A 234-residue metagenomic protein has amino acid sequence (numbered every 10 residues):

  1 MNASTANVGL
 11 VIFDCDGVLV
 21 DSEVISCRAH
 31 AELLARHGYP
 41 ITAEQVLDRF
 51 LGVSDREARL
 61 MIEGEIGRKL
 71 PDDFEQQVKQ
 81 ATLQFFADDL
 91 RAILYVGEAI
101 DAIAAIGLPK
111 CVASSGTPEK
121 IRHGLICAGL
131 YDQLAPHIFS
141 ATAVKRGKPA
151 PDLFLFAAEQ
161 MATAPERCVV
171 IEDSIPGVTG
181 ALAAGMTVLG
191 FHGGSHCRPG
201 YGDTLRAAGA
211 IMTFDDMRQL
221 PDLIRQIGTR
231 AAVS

Functional and structural regions predicted by a protein language model:
M1-G9, D101-A104, L108, T117-S234: Asp-based, Mg2+/Mn2+-dependent phosphohydrolase catalytic module
N2-L47: Active-site neighborhood of HAD-like aspartate-dependent phosphohydrolases
V18, S114-G116: Conserved phosphate-coupling serine/threonine residues in phosphotransfer and NTP-handling enzymes
S26-C27, D55-R59, P71, E75 (+4 more regions): A general structural signal for well-ordered alpha-helical segments in protein cores
R28, L33-I66, D72-D73: Alpha-helical substrate-recognition element adjacent to the catalytic core
P40, L60-D101: Metal-dependent phosphoesterase signature
A43-E44, I93, G97, P151 (+1 more regions): Structural motif corresponding to alpha-helix initiation and N-cap regions
